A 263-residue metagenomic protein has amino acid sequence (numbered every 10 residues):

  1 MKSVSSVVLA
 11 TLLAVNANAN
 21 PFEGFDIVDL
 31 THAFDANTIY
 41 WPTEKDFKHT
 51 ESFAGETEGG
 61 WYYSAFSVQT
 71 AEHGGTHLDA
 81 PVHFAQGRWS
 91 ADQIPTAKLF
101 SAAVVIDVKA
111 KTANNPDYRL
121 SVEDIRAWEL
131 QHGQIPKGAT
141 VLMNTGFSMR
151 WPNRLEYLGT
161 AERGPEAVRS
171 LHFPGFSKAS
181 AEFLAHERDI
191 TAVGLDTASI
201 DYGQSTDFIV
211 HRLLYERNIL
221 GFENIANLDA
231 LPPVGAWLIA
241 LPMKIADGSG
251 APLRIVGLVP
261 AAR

Functional and structural regions predicted by a protein language model:
M1-V4: Positively charged n-region of N-terminal signal peptides that target proteins for export
S6-N16: Bacterial N-terminal signal peptides
A19-R263: Active-/binding-site microenvironments in catalytic and ligand-binding cores
